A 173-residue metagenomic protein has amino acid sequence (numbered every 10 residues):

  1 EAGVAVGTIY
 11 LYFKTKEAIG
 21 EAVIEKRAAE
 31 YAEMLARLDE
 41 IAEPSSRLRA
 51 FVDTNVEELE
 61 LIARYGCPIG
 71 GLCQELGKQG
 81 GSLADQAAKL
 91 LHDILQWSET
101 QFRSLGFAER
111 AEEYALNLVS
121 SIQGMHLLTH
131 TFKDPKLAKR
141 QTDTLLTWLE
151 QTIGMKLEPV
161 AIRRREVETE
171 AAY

Functional and structural regions predicted by a protein language model:
E1-A18, A22: Helix-turn-helix
A22-E25, L35-Y65, A115-L118, R164-R165: Hydrophobic alpha-helical connector segments
A29-A32, L61, Q79-G106, L116 (+1 more regions): Amphipathic alpha-helical packing segments from all-alpha helical-bundle domains
L35, D39, G77-G80, F102 (+2 more regions): Short amphipathic alpha-helical interaction patches enriched in hydrophobic/aromatic residues with interspersed Lys/Arg
S46, A50, T54, G71 (+4 more regions): Amphipathic alpha-helical interaction segments
S46-R47, L61-S82: Amphipathic alpha-helical segments used for helix-helix packing
A50-T54, T129-F132, T147-W148, G154-Y173: C-terminal regulatory/oligomerization modules of transcriptional regulators
E58, K78, V119-L137, E150-E158: Amphipathic C-terminal alpha-helical segment
